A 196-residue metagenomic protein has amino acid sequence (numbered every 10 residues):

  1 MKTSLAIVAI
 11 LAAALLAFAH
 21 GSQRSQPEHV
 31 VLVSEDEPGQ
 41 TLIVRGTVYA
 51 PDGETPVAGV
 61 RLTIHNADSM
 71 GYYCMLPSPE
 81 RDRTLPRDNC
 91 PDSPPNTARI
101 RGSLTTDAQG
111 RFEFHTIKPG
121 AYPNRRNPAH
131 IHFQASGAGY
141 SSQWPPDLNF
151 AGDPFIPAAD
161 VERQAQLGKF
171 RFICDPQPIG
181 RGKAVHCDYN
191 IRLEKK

Functional and structural regions predicted by a protein language model:
M1-L5: Positively charged n-region of N-terminal signal peptides that target proteins for export
A6-L15: Bacterial N-terminal signal peptides
H20-K196: Beta-strand-dominated extracellular/periplasmic modules and repeats in secreted or surface-exposed proteins
